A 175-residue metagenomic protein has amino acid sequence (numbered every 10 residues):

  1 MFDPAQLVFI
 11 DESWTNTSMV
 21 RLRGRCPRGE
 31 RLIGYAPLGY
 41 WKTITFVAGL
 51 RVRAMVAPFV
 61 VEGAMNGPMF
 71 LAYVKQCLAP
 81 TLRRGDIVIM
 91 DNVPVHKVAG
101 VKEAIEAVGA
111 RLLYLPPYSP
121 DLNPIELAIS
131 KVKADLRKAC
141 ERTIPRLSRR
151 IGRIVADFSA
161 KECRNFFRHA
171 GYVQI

Functional and structural regions predicted by a protein language model:
M1-I175: Short functional hotspots at interaction and active-site rims
